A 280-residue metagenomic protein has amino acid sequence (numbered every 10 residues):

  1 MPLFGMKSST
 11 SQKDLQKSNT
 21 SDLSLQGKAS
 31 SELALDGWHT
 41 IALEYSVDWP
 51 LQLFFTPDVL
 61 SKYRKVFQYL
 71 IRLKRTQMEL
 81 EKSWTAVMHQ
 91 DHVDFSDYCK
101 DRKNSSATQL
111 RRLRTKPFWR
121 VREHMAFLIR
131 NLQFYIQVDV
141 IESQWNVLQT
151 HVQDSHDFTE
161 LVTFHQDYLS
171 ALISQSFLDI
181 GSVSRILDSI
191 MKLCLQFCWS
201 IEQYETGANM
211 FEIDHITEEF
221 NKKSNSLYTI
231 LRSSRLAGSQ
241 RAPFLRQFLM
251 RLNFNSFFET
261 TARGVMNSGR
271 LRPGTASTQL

Functional and structural regions predicted by a protein language model:
M1-L280: Extended, charged interaction scaffolds in large complex subunits
